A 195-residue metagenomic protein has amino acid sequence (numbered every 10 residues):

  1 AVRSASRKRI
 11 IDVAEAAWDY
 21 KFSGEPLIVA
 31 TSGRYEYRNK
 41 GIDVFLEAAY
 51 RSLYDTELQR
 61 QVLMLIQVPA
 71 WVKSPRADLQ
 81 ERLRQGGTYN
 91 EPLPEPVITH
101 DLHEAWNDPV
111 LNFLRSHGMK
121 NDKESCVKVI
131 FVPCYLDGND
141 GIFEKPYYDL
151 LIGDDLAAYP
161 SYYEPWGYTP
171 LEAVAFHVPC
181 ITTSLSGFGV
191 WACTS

Functional and structural regions predicted by a protein language model:
A1-S195: Catalytic cores of carbohydrate-active enzymes across secretory and cytosolic contexts
